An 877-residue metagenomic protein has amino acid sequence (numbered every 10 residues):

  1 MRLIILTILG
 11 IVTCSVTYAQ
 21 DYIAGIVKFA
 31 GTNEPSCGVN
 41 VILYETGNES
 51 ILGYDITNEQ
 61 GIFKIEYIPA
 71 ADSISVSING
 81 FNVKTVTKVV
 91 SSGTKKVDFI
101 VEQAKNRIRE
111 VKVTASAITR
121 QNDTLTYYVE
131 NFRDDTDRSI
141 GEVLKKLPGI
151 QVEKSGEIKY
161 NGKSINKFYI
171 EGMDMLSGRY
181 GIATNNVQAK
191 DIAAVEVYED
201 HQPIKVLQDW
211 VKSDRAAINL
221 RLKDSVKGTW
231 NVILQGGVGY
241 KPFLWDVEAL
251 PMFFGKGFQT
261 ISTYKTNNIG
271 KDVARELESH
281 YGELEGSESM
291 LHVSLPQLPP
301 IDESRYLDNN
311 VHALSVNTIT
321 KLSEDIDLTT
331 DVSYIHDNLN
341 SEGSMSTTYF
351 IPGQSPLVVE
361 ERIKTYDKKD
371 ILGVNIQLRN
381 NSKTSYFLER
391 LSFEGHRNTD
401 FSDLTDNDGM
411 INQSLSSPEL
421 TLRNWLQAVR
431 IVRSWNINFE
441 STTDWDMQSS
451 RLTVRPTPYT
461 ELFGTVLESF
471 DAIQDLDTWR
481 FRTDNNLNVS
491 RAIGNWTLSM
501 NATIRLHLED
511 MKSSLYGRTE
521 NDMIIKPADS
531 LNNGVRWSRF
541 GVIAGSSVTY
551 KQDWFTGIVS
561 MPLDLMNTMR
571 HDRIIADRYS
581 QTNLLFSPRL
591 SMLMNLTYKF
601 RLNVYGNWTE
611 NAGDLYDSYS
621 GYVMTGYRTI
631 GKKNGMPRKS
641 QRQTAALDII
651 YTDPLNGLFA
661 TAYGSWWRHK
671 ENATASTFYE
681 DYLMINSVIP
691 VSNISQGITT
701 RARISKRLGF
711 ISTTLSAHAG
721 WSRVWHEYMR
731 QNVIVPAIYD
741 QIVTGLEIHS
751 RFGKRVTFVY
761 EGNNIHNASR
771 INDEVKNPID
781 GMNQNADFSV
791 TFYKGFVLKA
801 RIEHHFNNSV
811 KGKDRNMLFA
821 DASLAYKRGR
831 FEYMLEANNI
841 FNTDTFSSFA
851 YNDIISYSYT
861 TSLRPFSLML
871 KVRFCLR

Functional and structural regions predicted by a protein language model:
Q20, I42, E59-K64, K84-K95 (+19 more regions): Membrane-proximal, glycine/serine-rich, low-complexity loop/turn segments characteristic of large bacterial
I26-C37: Structural motif
L43-S50, S73-K88: A short, solvent-exposed loop/turn motif at the edges and junctions of modular extracellular/periplasmic domains
G47-I62: Short, acidic Ser/Thr/Gly-rich low-complexity loop/linker segments typical of extracellular and cell-surface proteins
R275, L298-N309, N340-F350, L357-G373 (+13 more regions): Extracellular/periplasm-exposed beta-strand and loop segments of Gram-negative cell-envelope proteins, dominated by
R482, A492-G606: Signature of Gram-negative outer-membrane beta-barrel scaffolds
K639-I685, I694-Q696, I704-W725: Membrane-embedded beta-barrel scaffold of Gram-negative outer-membrane proteins
V743-H766, K776-R877: Conserved C-terminal beta-signal and adjacent last beta-strands/turns of outer-membrane beta-barrel proteins
